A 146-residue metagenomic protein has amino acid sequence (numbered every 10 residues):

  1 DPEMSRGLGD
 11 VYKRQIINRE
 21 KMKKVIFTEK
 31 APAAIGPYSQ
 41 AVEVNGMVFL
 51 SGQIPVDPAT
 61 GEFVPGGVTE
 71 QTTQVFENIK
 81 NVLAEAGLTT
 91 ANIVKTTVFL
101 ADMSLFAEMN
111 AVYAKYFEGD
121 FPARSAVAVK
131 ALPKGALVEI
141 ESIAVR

Functional and structural regions predicted by a protein language model:
D1-Q15: Single conserved hydrophobic/aromatic residue that forms the stacking wall/gate of nucleotide- or nucleobase-binding
M22-R146: Short, polar/acidic, helix-capping and beta-turn segments at strand->helix junctions that line the mouths
